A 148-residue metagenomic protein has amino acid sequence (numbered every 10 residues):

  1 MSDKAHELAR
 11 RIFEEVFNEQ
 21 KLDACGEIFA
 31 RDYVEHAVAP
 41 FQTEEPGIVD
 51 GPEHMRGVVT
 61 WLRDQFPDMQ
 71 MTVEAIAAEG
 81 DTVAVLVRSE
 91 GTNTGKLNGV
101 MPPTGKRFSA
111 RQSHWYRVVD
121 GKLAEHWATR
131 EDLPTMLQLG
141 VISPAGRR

Functional and structural regions predicted by a protein language model:
M1-R148: C-terminal and inter-domain tail/linker signature
